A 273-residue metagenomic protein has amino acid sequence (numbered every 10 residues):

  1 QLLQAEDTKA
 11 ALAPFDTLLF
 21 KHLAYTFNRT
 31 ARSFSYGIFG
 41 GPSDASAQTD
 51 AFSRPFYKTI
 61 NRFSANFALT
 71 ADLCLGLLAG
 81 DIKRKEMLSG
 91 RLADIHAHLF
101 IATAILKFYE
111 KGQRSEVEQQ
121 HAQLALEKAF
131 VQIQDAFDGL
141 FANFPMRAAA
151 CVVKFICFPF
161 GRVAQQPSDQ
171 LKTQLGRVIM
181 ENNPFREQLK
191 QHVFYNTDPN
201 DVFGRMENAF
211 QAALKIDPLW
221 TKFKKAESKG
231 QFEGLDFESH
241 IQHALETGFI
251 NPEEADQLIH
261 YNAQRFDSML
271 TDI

Functional and structural regions predicted by a protein language model:
Q1-I273: Flavin-dependent oxidoreductase catalytic core characteristic of acyl-CoA dehydrogenase/oxidase-like enzymes
